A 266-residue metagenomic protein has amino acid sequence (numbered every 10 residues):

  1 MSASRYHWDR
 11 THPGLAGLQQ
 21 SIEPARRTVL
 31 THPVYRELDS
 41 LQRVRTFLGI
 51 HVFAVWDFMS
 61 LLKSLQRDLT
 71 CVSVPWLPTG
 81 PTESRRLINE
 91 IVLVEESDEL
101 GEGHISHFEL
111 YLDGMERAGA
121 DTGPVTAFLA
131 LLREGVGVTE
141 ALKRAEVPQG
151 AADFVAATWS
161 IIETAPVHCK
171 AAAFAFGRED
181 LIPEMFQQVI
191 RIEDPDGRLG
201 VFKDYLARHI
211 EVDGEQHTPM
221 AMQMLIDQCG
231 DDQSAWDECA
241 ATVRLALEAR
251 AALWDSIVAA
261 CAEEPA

Functional and structural regions predicted by a protein language model:
S2-A266: Non-heme di-metal
